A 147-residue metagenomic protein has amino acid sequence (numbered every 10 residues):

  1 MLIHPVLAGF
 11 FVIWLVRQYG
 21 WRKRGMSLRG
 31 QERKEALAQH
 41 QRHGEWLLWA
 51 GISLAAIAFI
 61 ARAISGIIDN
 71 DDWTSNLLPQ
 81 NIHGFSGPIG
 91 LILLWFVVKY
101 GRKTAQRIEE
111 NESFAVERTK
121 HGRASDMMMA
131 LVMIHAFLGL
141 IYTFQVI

Functional and structural regions predicted by a protein language model:
M1-I147: Membrane-embedded alpha-helical bundles that constitute the cytochrome b-like, heme-associated redox core of multi-pass
